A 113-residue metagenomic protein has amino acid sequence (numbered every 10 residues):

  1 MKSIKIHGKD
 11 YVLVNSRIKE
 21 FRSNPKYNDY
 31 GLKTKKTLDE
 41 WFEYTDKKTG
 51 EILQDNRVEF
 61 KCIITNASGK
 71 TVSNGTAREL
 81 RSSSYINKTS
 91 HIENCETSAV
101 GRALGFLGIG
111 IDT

Functional and structural regions predicted by a protein language model:
M1-T113: Polyanion-binding surfaces on beta-sheet-dominated domains and ring/shell assemblies
